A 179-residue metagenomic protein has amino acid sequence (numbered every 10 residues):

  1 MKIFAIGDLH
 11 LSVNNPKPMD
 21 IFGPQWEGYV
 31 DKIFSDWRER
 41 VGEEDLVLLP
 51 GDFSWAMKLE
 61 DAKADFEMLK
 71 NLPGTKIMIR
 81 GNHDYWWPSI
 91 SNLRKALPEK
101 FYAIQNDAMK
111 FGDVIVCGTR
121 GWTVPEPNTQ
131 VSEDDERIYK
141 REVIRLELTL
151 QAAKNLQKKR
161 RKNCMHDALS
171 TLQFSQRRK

Functional and structural regions predicted by a protein language model:
M1-F4: Extreme N-terminal starter segment of soluble prokaryotic enzymes
I6, P50, R80, C117-R120: Short glycine-rich loop/turn motifs that provide flexible caps or phosphate-binding loops at active sites
L9-S12, P16, W87-K179: Conserved catalytic scaffold of divalent metal-dependent phosphoesterases
N15-G112, K179: Core catalytic region of metal-dependent phosphoesterases/phosphodiesterases, especially metallo-beta-lactamase-like
